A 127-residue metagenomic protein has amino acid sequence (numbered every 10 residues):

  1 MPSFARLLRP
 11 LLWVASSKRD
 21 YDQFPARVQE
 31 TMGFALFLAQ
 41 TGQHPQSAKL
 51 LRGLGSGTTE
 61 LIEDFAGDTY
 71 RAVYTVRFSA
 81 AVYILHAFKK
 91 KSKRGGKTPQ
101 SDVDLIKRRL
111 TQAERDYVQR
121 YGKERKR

Functional and structural regions predicted by a protein language model:
M1-T69, F78-A81, K91-R127: Basic, Lys/Arg-enriched alpha-helical interface segments
A72, Y83-A87: Conserved catalytic cores of phosphodiester-cleaving nucleases, focusing on short active-site segments
